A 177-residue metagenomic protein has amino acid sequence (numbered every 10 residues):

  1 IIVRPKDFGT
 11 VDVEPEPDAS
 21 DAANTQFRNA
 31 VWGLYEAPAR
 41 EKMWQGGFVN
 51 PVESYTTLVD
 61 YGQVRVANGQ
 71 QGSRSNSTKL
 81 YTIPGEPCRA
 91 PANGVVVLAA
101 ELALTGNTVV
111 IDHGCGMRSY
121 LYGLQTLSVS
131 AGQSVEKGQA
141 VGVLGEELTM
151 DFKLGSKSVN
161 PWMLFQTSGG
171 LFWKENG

Functional and structural regions predicted by a protein language model:
I1, V59, L121-L124, V159-L164: Short amphipathic beta-strand/extended segments with alternating polar/hydrophobic composition
I2-T105: Surface-exposed, glycine-biased beta-strand/turn segments
Y81-I83, L127, Q133, V159: Catalytic cores of extracellular degradative/oxidative enzymes
P87-V97, V129-L144: Short, well-structured beta-strand-loop connectors
A90-Q125, E147-M150: Zn2+-dependent peptidoglycan hydrolase active-site motif and core
V109-V110, Q133-G177: Conserved, short, structured surface segments that act as functional micro-motifs
G116-G138, Q166: Short histidine-centered loop motifs in beta-beta connectors
